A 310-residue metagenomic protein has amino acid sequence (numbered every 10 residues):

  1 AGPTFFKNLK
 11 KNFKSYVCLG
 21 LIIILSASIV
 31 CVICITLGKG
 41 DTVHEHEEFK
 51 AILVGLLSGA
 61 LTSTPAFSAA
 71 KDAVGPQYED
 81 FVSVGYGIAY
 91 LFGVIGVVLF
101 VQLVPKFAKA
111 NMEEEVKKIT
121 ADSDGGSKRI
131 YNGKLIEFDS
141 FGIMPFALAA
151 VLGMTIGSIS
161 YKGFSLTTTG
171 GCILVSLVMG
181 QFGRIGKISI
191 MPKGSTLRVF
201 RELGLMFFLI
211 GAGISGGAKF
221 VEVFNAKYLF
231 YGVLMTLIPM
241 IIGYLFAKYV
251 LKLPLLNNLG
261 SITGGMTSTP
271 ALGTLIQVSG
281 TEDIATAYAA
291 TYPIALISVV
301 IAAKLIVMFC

Functional and structural regions predicted by a protein language model:
A1-N12, V175-K187, L197-V223: Hydrophobic transmembrane alpha-helices of secondary-active transporters and Na+-translocating membrane complexes
G2-N8, L37-V43, T64-G85, T155-G163 (+3 more regions): Transmembrane helix-loop junctions at the membrane interface of multipass transporters and ion channels
F5-C31, G216-Y244, Y292-P293: Entry/N-cap segments of selected transmembrane alpha helices and their immediately preceding amphipathic helices
K10-K14, E79-A89, S160-G170, P192-L197 (+1 more regions): Interfacial loop-to-helix junctions that mark the boundaries of transmembrane helices in multi-pass membrane
L21, L25, I143-V151, F164-Q181 (+1 more regions): Hydrophobic mid-bilayer segments of alpha-helices in multi-pass membrane transport proteins, especially secondary
I33, Q102-L103, M154-I173: Flexible hinge motifs at transmembrane-helix junctions and intramembrane kinks/re-entrant loops in multi-pass membrane
H46-L91, L253-I294: Alpha-helical membrane segments and immediately flanking helix-loop junctions that form or couple to the substrate/ion
P105-F146, K187-I188: Intrinsically disordered, low-complexity non-transmembrane regions of multi-pass membrane transporters
